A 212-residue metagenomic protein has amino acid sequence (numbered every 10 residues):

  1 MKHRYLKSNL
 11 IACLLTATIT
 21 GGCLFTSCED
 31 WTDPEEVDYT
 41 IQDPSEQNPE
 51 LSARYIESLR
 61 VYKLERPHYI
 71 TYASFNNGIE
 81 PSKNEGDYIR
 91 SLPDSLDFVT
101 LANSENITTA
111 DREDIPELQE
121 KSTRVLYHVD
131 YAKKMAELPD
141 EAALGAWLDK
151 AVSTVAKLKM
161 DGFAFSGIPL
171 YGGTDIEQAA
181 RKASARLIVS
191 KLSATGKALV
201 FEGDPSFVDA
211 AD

Functional and structural regions predicted by a protein language model:
M1-S8, A17-E65: Bacterial Sec-dependent N-terminal signal peptides
R66-D212: Chitinase-like catalytic core of GlcNAc-active glycosidases
